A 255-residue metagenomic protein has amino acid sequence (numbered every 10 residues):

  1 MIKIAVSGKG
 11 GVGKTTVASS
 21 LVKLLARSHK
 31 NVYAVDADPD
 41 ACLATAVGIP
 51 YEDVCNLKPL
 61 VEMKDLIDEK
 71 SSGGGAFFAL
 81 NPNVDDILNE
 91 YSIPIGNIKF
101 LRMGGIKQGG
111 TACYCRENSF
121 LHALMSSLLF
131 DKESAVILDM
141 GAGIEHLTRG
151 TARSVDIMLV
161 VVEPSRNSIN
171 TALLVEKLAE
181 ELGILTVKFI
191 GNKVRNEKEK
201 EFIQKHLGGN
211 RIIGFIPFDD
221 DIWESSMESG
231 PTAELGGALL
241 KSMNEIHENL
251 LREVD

Functional and structural regions predicted by a protein language model:
K3, A34, I98-F100, I212-F215: Conserved beta-strand scaffold positions in the cores of enzyme catalytic domains, especially in NTP/NDP-utilizing
I4-P39: Walker A/P-loop phosphate-binding motif and the immediately C-terminal alpha-helix
A26-G96: N-terminal phosphate/diphosphate-binding loop that engages ATP/GTP or pyrophosphate donors across diverse enzyme folds
R27-S28, E117-F215, W223-E224: Conserved catalytic-core segment of NTP-binding enzymes
G75-A142: Phosphate-binding/switch loop-helix module in NTP-utilizing enzymes
M103, P217-F218: Active-site donor-binding loop signature of nucleotide-sugar glycosyltransferases
S226-L239: C-terminal boundary of histidine-terminating zinc-finger modules
S242-V254: C-terminal alpha-helix
